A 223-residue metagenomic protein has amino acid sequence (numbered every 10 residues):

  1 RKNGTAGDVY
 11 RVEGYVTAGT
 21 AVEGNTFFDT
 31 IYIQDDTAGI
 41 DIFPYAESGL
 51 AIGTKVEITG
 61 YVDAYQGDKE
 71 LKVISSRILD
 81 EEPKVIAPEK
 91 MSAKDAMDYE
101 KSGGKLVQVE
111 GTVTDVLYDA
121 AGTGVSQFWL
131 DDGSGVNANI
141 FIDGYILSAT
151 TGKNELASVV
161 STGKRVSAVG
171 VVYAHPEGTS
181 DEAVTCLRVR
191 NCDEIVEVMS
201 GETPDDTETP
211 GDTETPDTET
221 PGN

Functional and structural regions predicted by a protein language model:
R1-P210, P216, P221-N223: OB-fold nucleic-acid-binding modules
